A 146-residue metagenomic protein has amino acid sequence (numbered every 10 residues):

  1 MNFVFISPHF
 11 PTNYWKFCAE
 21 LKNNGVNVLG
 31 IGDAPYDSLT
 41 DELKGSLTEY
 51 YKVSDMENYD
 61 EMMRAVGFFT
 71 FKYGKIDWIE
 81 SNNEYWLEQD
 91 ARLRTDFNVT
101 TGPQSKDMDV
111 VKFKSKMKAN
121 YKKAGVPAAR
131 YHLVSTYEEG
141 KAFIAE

Functional and structural regions predicted by a protein language model:
M1-K106, E138-E139: ATP-binding N-terminal substructure of ATP-dependent carboxylate-amine bond-forming enzymes
V110-E146: Active-site nucleotide/adenylate-binding loops and adjacent lid/helix of ATP-dependent enzymes
